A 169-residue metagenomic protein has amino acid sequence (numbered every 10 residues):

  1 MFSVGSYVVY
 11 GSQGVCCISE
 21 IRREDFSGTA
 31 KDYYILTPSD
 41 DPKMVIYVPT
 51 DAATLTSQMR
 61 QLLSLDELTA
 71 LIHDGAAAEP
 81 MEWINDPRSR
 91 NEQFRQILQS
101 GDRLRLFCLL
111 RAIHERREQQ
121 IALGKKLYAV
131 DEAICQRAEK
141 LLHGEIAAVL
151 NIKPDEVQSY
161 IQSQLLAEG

Functional and structural regions predicted by a protein language model:
M1-T56: A positional/architectural concept
A53-G169: Charge/polar-rich, low-complexity and marginally structured segments
